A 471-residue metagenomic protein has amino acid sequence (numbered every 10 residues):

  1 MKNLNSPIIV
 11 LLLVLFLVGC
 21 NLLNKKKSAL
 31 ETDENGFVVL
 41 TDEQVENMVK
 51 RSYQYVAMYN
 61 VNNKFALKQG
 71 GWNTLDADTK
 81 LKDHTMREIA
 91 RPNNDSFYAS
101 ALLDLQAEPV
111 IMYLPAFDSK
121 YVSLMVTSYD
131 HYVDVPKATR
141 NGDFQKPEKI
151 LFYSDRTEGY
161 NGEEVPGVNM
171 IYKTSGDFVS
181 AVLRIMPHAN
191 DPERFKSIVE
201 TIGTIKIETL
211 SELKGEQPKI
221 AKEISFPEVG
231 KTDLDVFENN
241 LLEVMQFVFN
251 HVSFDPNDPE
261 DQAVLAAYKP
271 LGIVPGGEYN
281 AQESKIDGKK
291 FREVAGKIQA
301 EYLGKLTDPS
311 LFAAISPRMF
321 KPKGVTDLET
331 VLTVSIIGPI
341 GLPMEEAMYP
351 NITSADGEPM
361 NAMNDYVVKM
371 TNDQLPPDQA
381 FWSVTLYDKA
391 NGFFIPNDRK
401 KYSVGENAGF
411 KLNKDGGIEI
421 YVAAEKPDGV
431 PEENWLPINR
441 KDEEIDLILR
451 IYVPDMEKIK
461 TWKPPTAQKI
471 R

Functional and structural regions predicted by a protein language model:
M1-I8: Bacterial N-terminal signal peptides that target proteins for export
I8-V10, V45: Short amphipathic alpha-helical segments that mediate assembly, nucleic-acid/protein binding, or membrane association
L12-L15: Sec-dependent N-terminal signal peptides of Gram-positive bacterial secreted proteins and lipoproteins
V18-G19: C-terminal motif of bacterial Sec signal peptides marking the signal peptidase cleavage site
L22-R471: A compositional/structural signature for long, glycine/proline-rich flexible linkers and loops on extracytoplasmic
